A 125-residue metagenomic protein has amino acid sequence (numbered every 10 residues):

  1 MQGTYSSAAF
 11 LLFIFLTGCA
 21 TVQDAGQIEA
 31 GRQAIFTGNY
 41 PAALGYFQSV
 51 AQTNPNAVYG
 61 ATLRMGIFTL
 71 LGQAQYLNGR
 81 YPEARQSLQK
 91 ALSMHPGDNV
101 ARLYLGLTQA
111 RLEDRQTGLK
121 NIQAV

Functional and structural regions predicted by a protein language model:
Q52, Y59, Q89-S93: Conserved structural position within tetratricopeptide repeats
